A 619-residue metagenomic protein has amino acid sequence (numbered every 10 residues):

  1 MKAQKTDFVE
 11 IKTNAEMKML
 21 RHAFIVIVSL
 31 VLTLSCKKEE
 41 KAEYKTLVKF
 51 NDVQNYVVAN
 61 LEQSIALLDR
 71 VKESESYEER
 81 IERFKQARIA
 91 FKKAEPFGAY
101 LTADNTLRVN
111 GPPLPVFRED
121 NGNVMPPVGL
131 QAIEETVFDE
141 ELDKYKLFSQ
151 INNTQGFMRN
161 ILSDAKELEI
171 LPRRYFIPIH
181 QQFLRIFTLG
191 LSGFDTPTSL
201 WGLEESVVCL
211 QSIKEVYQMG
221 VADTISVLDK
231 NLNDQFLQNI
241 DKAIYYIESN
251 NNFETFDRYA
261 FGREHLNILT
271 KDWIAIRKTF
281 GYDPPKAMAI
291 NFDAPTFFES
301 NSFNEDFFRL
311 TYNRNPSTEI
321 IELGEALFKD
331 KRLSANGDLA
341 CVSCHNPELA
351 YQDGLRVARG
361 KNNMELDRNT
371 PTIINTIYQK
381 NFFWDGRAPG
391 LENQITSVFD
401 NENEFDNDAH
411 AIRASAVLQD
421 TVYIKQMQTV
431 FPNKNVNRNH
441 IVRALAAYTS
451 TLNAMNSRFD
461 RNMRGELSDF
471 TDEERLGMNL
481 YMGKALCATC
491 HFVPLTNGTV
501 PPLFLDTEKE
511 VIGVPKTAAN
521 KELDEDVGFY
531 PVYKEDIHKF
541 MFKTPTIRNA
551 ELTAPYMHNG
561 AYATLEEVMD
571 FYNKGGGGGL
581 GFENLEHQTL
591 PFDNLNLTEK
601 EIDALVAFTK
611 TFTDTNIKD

Functional and structural regions predicted by a protein language model:
M1-Y44: Bacterial Sec-dependent N-terminal signal peptides
S29, C36-E43, K242-I320, D406 (+5 more regions): Post-cleavage N-terminal segment of exported redox proteins
E40-S302: Mature extracytoplasmic or organellar-lumen-exposed domains after removal of signal/transit peptides
D69, E73, Q86-A99, F138 (+22 more regions): Sec-exported extracytoplasmic/periplasmic mature domains
R108-E169, R173-I177, A326, D330-A340 (+2 more regions): Extracytoplasmic redox metalloprotein regions
D293-N401, N462-A563, E567-D570, G578-E583: Short glycine/threonine-rich turn/loop motifs
F540-T553, H558, L595-T615: C-terminal substrate/ligand-recognition segments
E566-L595, I602: Active-site pocket scaffolds in enzymes
